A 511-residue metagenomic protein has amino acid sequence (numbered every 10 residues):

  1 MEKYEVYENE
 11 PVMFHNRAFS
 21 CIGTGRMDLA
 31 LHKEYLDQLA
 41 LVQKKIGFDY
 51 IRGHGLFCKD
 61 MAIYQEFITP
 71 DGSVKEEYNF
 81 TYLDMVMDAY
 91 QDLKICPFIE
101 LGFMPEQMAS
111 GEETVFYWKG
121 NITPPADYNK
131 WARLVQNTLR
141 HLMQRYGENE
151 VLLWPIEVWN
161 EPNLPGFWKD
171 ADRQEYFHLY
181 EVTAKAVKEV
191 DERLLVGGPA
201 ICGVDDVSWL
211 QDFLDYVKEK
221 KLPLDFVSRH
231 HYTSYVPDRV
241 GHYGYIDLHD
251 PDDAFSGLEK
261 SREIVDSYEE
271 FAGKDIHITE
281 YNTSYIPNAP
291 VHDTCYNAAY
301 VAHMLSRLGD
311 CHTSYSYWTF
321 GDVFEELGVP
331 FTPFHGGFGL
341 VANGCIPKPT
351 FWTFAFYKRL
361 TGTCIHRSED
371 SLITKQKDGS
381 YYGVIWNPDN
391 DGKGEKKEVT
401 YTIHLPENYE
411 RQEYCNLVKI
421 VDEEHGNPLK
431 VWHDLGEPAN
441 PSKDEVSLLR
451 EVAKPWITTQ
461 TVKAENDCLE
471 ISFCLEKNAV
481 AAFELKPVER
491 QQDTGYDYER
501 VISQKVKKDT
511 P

Functional and structural regions predicted by a protein language model:
M1-P155, Q174-A200, S267-G273, S306-T319 (+2 more regions): Non-catalytic accessory regions flanking glycosidase/transglycosidase catalytic cores in CAZymes
I51-G53, P155-W159, F226-Y232: Non-cysteine beta-strand/loop elements that form the S-adenosyl-L-methionine
F57, F103-P105, P162-L164, A200-V204 (+3 more regions): Active-site-proximal loop/turn and secondary-structure-junction residues that shape catalytic pockets, frequently
K59-Y64, E106-V115, L164-F167, S234-V240 (+2 more regions): Short acidic/His/Gly/Ser-rich catalytic and metal-binding motifs that mark active-site loops of diverse hydrolases
K119-N121, W168, G241-D247: Glycine- and acidic
N149-E150, V158-A171: N-terminal/domain-start segments enriched in small and hydrophobic, helix-friendly residues, covering either
W154-E161, T279-N282: Short, conserved phosphate-binding/catalytic loop or strand-edge motifs used in phosphoryl-/nucleotidyl-transfer
R173-R307, C311-H312, P333: Noncatalytic carbohydrate-binding groove/subsite architecture in carbohydrate-active enzymes
